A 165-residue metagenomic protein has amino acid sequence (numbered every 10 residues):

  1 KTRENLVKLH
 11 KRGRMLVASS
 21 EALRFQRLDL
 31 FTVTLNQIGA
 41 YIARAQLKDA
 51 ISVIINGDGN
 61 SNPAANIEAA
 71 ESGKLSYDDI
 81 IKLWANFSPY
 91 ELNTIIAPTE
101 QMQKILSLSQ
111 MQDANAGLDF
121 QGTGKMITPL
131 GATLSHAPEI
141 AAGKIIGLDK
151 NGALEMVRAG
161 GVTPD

Functional and structural regions predicted by a protein language model:
K1-R12: Assembly/oligomerization interface modules of large self-assembling protein complexes
E4-L6, L83-A85, S135: A generic local secondary-structure boundary/capping motif
R12-R14, Y90-N93, L130-A132: Structural beta-strand/beta-sheet cores of well-ordered domains, especially the beta-sheet scaffolds that support
R14-F87: Alpha-helical scaffold segments that mediate packing/assembly in large oligomeric complexes
S19, A97-Q101, D149: Helix N-cap / beta->alpha transition motif
D58-M126: Extended, solvent-exposed, turn-rich assembly/linker loops in the middle of proteins
S109-D165: Sequence/fold signature of self-assembling virion shell proteins
